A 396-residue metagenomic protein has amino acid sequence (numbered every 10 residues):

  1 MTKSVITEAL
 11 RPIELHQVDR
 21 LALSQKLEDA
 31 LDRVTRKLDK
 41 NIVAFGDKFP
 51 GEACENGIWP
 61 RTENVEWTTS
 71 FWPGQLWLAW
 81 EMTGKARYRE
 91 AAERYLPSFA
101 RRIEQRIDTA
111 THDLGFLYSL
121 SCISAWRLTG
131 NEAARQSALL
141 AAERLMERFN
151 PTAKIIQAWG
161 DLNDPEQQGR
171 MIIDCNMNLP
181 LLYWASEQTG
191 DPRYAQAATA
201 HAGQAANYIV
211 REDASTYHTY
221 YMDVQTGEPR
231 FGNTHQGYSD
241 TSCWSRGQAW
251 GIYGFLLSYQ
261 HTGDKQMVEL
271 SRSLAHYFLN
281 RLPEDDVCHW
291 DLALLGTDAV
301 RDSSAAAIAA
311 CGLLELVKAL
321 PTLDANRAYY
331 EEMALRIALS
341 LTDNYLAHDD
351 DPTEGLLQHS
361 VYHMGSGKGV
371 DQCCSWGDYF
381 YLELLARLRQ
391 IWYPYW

Functional and structural regions predicted by a protein language model:
M1-W396: Glycan-recognition and catalytic cores of secretory/periplasmic carbohydrate-active enzymes
